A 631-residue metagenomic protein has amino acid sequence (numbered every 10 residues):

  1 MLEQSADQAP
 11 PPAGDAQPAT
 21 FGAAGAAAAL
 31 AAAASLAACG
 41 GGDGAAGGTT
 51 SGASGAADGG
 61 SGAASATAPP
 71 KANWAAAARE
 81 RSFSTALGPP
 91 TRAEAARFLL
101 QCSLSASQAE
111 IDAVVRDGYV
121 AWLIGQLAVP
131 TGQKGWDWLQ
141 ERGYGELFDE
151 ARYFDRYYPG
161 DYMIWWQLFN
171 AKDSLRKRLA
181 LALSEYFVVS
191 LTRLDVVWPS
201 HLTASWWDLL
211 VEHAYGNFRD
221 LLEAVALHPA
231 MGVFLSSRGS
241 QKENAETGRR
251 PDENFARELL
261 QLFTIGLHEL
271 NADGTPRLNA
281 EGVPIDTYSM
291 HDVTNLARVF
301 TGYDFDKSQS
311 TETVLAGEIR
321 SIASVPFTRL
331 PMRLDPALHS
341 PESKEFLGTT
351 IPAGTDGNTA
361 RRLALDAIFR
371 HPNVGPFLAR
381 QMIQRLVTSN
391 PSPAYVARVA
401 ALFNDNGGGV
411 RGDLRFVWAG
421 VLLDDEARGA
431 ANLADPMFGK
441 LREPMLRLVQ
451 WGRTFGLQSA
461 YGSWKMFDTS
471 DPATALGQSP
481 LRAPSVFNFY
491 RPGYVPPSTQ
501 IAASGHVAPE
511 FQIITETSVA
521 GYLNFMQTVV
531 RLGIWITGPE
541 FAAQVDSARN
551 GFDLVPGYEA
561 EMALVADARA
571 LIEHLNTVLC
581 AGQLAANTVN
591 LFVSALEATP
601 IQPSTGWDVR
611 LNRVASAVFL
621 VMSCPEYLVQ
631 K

Functional and structural regions predicted by a protein language model:
L2-A16, L30-A77: Bacterial Sec-dependent N-terminal signal peptides
L30, P70-A78, V115, L127 (+6 more regions): Active-site substrate-binding loop specific to GH73 endo-beta-N-acetylglucosaminidase modules in bacterial autolysins
S65, S84, R361: Copper-binding active sites and cupredoxin-like electron-transfer domains, recognizing His/Cys-rich ligand loops
P69-G132: N-terminal mature-domain "stem" immediately C-terminal to a signal peptide or N-terminal signal-anchor/transmembrane
G88, A96-S103, F187, H371-G375 (+2 more regions): Flexible, low-complexity segments enriched for small/polar residues
P159-G160, N170-R178: Amphipathic interfacial helices
D173-R176, F187-T192: Short, contiguous, well-structured surface segments enriched in hydrophobic/aromatic residues
